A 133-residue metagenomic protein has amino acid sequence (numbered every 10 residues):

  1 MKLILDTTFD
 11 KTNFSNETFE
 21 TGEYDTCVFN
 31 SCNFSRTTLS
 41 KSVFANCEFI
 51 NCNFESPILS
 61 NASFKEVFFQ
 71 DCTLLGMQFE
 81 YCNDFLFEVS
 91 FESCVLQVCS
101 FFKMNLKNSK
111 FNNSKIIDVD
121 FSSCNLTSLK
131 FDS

Functional and structural regions predicted by a protein language model:
M1-S133: Tandem repeat scaffolds
